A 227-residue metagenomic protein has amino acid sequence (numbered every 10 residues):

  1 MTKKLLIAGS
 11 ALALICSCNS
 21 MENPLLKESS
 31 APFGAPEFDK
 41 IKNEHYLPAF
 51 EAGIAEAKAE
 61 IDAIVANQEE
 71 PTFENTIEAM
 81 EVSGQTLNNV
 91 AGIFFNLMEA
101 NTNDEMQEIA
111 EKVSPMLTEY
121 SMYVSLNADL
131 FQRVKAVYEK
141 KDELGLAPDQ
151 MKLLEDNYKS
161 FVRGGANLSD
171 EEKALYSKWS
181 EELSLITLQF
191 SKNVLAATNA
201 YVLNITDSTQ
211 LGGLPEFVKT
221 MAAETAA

Functional and structural regions predicted by a protein language model:
M1-E22: Bacterial Sec-dependent N-terminal signal peptides
C18-A227: Zn2+-dependent metallopeptidase catalytic domains
